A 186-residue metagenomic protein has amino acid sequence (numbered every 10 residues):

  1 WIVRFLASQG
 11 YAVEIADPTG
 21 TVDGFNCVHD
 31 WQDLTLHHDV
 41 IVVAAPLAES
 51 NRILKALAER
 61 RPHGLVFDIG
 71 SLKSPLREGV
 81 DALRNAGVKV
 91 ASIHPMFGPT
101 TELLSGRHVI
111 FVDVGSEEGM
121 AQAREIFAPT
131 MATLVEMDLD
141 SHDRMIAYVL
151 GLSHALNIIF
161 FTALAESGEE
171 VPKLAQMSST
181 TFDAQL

Functional and structural regions predicted by a protein language model:
W1-T35: NAD(P)+-binding Rossmann beta1-loop-alpha1 motif at the extreme N-terminus of oxidoreductases
G10-A12, G24-F25, H63, G87 (+1 more regions): A generic structural signal for alpha->beta connector loops
E14-A16, V28, F67, A91 (+2 more regions): Hydrophobic/aromatic beta-strand patches that form the interior of the parallel beta-sheet core in alpha/beta enzyme
C27, Q32, L83-A86, H108-F111 (+1 more regions): Short, hinge-like loop/turn segments at secondary-structure boundaries
W31-V80: Rossmann-fold NAD(P) dinucleotide-binding segment
V40, R52, E118-E125, F161-P172: Short, basic, helix/turn surface patches
L72-M137, D143: Rossmann-fold dinucleotide-binding core
E136-L186: An accessory alpha-helical subdomain
